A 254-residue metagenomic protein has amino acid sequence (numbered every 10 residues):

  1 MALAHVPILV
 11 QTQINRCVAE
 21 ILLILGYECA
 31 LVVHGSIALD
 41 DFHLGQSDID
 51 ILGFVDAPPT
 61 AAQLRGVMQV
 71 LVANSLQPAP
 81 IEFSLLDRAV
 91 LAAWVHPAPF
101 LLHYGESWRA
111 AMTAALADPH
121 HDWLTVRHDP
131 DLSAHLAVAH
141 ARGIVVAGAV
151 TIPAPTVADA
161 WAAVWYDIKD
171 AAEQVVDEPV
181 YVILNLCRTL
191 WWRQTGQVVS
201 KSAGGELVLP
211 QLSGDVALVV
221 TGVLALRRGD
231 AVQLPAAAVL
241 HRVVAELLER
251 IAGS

Functional and structural regions predicted by a protein language model:
M1-V32, A62-L64, S254: Helical scaffold of the NTase/Pol beta-like nucleotidyltransferase catalytic core
A2-P7, G53, A225-D230: Glycine- and acidic
A2-V6, Q69-E173: Conserved NTP/Mg2+-binding pocket subregion across the NTase superfamily
P7, Q11, A57-A61, Q233 (+1 more regions): Flexible, glycine- and charge-enriched loops at secondary-structure boundaries
V18-L25, M68-S75, L247, I251: Hydrophobic, Leu/Ile/Phe/Ala-enriched alpha-helical segments that form helix-helix packing faces
L25-Y27, G45, Q77: Short, structurally constrained coil/turn elements that cap an alpha-helix or connect an alpha-helix to the following
G35-L71, P80-A89: Catalytic metal-binding acidic patch
D122-V126, L132-V138, G143-S254: Nucleotidyltransferase catalytic cores
